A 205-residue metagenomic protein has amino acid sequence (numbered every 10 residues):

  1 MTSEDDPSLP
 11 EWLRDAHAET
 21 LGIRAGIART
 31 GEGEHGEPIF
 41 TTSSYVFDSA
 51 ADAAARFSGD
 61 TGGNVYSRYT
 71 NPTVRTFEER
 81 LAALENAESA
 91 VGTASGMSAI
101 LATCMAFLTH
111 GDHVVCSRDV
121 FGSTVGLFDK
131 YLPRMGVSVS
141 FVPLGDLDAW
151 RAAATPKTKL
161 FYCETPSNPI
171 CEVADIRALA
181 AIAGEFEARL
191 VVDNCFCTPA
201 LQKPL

Functional and structural regions predicted by a protein language model:
T2-N71, E79-R80: N-terminal "arm"/small-domain region of PLP-dependent enzymes with the aminotransferase-like
E4-L13, G22-A28, S89-L205: Conserved PLP-enzyme active-site core in the AAT-like
E34-H35, N86, L101: Short, basic and Ser/Thr-rich N-terminal targeting/leader segments
E37-I39, D48-S49, V74, L81 (+4 more regions): A broad "ordered helical/assembly scaffold" signature
S49-S98, S123-Y131: Conserved N-terminal alpha-helix of the aminotransferase class I/II PLP-enzyme fold
